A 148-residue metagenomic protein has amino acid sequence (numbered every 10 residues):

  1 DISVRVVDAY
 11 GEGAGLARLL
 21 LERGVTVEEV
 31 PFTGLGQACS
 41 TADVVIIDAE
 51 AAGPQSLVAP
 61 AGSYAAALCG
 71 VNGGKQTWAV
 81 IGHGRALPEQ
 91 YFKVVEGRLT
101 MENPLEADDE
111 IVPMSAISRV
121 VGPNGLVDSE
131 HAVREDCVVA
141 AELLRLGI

Functional and structural regions predicted by a protein language model:
D1-V7: Primarily the HKD phosphodiesterase
D8-I148: Conserved phosphate- and dinucleotide-binding cores of soluble alpha/beta proteins, encompassing both enzyme active
